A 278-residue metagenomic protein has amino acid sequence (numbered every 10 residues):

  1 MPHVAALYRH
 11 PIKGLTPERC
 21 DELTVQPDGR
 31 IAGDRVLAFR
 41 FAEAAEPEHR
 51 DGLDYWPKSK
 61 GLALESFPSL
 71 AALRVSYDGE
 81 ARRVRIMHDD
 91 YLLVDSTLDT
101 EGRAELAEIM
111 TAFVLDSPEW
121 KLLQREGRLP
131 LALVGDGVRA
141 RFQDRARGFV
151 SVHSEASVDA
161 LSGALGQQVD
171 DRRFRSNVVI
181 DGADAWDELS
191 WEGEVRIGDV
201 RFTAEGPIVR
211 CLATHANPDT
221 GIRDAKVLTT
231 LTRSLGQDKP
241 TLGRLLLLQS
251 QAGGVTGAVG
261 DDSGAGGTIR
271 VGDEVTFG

Functional and structural regions predicted by a protein language model:
M1-G278: Metal-cofactor-dependent catalytic cores
